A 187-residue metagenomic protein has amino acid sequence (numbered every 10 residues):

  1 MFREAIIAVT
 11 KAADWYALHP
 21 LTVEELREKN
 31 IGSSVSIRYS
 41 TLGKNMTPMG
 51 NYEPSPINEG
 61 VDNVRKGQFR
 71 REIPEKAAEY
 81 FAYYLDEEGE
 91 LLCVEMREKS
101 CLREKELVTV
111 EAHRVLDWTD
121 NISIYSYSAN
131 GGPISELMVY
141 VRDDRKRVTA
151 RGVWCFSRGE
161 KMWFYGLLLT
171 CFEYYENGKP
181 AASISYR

Functional and structural regions predicted by a protein language model:
M1-R187: Buried hydrophobic residues that stabilize the cores of well-folded domains
